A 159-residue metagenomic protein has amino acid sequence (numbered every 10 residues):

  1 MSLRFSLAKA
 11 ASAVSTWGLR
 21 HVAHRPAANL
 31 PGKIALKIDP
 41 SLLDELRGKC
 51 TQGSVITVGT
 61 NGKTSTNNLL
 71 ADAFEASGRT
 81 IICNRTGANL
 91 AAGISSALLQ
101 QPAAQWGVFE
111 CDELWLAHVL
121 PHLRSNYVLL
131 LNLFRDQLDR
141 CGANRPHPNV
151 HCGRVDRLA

Functional and structural regions predicted by a protein language model:
L3-A159: Phosphate-binding loop of NTP-binding sites
